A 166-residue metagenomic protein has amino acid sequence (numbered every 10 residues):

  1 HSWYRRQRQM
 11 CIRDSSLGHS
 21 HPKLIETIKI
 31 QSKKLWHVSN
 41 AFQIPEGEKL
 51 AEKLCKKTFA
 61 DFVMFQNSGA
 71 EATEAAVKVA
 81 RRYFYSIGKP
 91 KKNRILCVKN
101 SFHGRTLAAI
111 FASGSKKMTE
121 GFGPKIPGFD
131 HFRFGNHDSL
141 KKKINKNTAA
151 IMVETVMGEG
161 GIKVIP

Functional and structural regions predicted by a protein language model:
H1-I12: Single conserved hydrophobic/aromatic residue that forms the stacking wall/gate of nucleotide- or nucleobase-binding
D14-L17, G158-K163: Short, small-residue-enriched loops and turns at beta-alpha junctions that line or gate enzyme active sites
S15-A41, P45, A51-N67: Glycine-rich phosphate-binding segment of PLP-dependent enzymes
H19, K23, F42-P45, K49 (+5 more regions): Conserved active-site and cofactor/substrate-binding residues in soluble primary-metabolism enzymes
E52-V153, E159: PLP-dependent aspartate aminotransferase-fold enzymes
N145, K163-P166: Catalytic PLP-binding core of fold-type I/II PLP enzymes
